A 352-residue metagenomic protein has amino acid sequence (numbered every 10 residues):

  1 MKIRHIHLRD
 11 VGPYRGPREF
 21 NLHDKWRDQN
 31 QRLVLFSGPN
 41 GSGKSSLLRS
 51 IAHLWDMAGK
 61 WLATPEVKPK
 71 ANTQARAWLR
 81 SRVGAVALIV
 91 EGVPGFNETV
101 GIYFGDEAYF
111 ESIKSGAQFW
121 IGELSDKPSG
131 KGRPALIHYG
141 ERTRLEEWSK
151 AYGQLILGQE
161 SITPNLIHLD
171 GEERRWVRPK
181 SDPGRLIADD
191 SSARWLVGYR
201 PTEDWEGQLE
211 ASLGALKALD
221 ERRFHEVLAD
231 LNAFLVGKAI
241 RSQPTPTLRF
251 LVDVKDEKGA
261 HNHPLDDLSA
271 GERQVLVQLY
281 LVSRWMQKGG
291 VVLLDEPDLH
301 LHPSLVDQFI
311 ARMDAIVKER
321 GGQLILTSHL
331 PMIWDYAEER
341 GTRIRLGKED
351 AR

Functional and structural regions predicted by a protein language model:
M1, D307-R352: C-terminal lobe/lid and adjacent interdomain/linker elements of RecA-like ASCE P-loop ATPase modules
M1-P201, A218-R223, A229-N232, V236-A239 (+3 more regions): P-loop NTPase switch/coupling surface
K2, R9, A188-D267, Y280-V291: Extended helical coiled-coil dimerization/tether regions that scaffold and oligomerize large DNA-maintenance assemblies
Y14-R15, W55, H300-H302, I333-W334: Catalytic P-loop NTPase motifs of RecA-like helicase/translocase cores
D28-N40, S46, T245-S283, K288-S304 (+1 more regions): Conserved ABC ATPase signature
L48-I51, L276, M313: Short amphipathic C-terminal alpha-helix that caps PH/PH-like domains
S50, Y280, Y336: Active-site signature of alpha/beta-hydrolase-fold catalytic machinery across serine- and Asp/Cys-nucleophile hydrolases
N165, G290-V291, G322: The start of beta-strands in P-loop NTPase/AAA+ ATPase cores
